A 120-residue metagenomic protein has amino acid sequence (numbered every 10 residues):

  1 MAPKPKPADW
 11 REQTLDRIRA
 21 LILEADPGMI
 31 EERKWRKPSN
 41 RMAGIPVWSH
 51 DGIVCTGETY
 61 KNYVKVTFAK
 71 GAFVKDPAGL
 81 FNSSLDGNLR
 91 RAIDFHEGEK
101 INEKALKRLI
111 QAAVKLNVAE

Functional and structural regions predicted by a protein language model:
M1-E120: Charge-dense, helix-prone N-terminal extensions
